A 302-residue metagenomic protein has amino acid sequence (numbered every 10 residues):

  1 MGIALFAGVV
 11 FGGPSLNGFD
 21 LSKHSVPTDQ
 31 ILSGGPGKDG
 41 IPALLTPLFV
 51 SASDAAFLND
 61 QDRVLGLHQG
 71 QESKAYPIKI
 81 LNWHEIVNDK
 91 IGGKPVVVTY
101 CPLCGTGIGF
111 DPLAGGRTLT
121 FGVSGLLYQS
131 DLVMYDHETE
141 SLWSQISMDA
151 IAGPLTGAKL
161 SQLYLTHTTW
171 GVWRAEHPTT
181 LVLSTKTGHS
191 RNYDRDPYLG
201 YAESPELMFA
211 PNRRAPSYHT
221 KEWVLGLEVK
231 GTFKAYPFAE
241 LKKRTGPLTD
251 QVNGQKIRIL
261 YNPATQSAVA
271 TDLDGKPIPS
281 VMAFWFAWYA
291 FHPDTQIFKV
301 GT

Functional and structural regions predicted by a protein language model:
M1-G8: Bacterial N-terminal signal peptides
G8-T302: Mid-to-C-terminal functional-domain signal that highlights helix-capping/loop sites within ligand-binding modules
